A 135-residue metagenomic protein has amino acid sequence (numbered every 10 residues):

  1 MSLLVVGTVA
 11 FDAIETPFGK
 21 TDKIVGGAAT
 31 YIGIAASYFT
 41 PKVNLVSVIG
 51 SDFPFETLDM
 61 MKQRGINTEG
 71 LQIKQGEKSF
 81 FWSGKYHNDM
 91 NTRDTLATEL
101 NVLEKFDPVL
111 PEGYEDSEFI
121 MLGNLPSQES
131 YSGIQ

Functional and structural regions predicted by a protein language model:
M1-L4: Extreme N-terminal starter segment of soluble prokaryotic enzymes
T8: Active-site glycine-centered loops adjacent to acidic/histidine catalytic or metal-binding residues that shape
F11-K23, T40-M121: Conserved N-terminal subdomain of the carbohydrate kinase-like
G19-I34: Short catalytic helix/loop segments, enriched in acidic residues and glycine and frequently bearing histidine
A29, F106, E129-S130: Amphipathic coiled-coil/heptad-repeat helices and related helical stalk/stem segments that mediate oligomerization
T30-N44: A short, N-terminal amphipathic alpha-helix
S117-Q135: Conserved beta-alpha-beta core of the PfkB/ribokinase-like small-molecule kinase fold
